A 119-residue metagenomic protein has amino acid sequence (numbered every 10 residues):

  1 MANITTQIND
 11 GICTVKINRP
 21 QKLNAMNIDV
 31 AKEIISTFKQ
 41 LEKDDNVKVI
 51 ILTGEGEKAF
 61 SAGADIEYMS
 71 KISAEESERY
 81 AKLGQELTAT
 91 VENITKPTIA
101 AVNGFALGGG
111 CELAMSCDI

Functional and structural regions predicted by a protein language model:
M1-T53, A89: Conserved CoA-thioester-binding segment of acyl-CoA-metabolizing enzymes
N18, A64, N103: Histidine-centered beta-alpha loop that forms part of the nucleotide-sugar donor binding/catalytic region in diverse
V30, A64-Y68, L113-S116: Short, glycine/charged-enriched secondary-structure capping and boundary segments
V30-I34, Y80-L83, L113: Hydrophobic alpha-helical membrane-association signature
G54-A89, A106: Glycine- (often His-adjacent) and acidic-residue-rich active-site loop that binds/positions the CoA thioester
T90-I119: Glycine-rich beta-to-alpha active-site loop
